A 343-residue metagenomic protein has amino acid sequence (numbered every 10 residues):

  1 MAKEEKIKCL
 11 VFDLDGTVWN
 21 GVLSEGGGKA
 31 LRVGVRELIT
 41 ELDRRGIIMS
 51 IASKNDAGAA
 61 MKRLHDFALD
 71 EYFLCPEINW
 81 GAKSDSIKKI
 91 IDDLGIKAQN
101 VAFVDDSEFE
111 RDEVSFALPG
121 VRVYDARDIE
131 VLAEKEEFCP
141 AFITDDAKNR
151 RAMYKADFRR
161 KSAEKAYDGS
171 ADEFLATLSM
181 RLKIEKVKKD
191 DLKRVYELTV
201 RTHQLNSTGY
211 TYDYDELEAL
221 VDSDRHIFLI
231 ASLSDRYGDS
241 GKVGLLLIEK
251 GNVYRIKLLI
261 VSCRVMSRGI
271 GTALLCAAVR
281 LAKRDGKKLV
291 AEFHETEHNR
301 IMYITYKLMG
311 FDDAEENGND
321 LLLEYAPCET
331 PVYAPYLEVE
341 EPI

Functional and structural regions predicted by a protein language model:
K3-K6, R225: Short, small/polar residue-rich loop motifs at catalytic or cofactor-binding pockets
I7-L23: Asp-based phosphoryl-transfer active-site loop
V22-E41, P119-A126: Basic, amphipathic juxtamembrane/active-site segments that coordinate anionic phosphate or diphosphate groups
G28, S50, V187-S262: A conserved beta-strand-loop-helix scaffold within acyl/acetyltransferase catalytic domains
V35-H65, P76-G81, T208-Y212, L217 (+2 more regions): Substrate-recognition element of Asp-dependent hydrolases with the DxDx(T/V) motif
I87-E108, V114: Conserved Lys-Pro-Asp/Glu-containing loop-to-beta segment of HAD-superfamily phosphomonoesterases, centered on
S115, P119-R122, A126-L178, R280-I343: Terminal substrate-recognition subdomain of acyl/acetyltransferases
R236, K242-E315: Acyl-donor binding region in acyl/amide transferases
